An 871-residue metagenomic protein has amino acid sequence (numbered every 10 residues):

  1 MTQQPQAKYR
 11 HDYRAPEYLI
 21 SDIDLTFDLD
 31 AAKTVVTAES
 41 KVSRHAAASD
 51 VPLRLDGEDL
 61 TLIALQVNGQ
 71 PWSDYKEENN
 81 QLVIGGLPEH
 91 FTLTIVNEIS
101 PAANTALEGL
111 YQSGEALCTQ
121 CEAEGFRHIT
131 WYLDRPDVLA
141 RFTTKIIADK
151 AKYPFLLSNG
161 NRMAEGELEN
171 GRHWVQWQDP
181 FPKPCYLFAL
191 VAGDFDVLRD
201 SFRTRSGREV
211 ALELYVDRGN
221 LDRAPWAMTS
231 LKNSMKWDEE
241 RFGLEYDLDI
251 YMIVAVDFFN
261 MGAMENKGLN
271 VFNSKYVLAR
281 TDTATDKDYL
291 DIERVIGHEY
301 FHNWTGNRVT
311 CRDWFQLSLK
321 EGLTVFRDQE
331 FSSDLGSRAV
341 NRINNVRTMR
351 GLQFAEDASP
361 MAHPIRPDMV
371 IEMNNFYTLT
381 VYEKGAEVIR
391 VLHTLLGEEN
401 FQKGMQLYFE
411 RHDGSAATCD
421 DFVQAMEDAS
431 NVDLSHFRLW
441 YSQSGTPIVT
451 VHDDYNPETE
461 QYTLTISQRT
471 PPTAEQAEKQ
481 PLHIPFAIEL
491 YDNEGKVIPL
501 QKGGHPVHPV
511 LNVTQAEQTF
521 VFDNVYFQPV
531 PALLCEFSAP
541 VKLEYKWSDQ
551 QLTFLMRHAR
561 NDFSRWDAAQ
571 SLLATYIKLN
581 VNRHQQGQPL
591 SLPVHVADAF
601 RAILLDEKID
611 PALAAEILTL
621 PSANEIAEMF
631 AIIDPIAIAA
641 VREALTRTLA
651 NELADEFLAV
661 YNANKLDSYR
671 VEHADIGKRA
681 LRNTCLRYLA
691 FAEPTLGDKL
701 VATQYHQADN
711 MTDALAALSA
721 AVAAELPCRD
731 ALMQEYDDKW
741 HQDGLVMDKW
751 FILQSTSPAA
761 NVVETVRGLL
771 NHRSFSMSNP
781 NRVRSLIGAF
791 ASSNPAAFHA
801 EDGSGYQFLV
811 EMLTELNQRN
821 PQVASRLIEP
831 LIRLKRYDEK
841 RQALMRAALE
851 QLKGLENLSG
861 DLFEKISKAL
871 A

Functional and structural regions predicted by a protein language model:
M1-V35, Y111-Q120, Y132, P136 (+1 more regions): N-terminal, polar/Ser/Thr-rich
V36-V42, G57, E89-N104, F142-K150 (+3 more regions): Short, hydrophobic/aromatic-enriched beta-strand segments in well-ordered soluble domains
E39-D59, W131-D134, A140-D149, D420 (+2 more regions): Surface-exposed beta-strand/loop patches in extracellular or lumenal glycoproteins
H45-S113, D134, E169-G171, V175 (+1 more regions): A surface-exposed beta-strand-loop module
T61-N68, F188, D433-H436, T446-L533 (+4 more regions): Beta-strand-rich binding/interaction modules
N68-Q70, W177, R205-T459, T463-L464: Hydrophobic alpha-helical and helix-loop surface patches within well-folded domains that function as non-catalytic
V96-R199, D562-R565: Extended, low-hydrophobicity, Ser/Thr/Pro/Gly-biased non-transmembrane segments
G351, D523-A871: Long, ordered, helix-rich scaffold segments
